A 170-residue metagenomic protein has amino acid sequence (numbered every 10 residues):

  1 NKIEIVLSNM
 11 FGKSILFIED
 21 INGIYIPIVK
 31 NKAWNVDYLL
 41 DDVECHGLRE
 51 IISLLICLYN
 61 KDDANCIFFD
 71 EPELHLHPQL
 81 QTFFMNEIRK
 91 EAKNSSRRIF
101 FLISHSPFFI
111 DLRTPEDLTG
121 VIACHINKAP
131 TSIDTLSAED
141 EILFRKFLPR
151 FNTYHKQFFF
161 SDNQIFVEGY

Functional and structural regions predicted by a protein language model:
N1-D20, K32: Coupling/switch segment of ABC-type P-loop NTPase heads
D20-F158, Q164: Switch/communication elements of ASCE P-loop NTPase nucleotide-binding domains
Q164-Y170: Conserved strand-helix element at the start of the C-terminal RecA-like helicase core
